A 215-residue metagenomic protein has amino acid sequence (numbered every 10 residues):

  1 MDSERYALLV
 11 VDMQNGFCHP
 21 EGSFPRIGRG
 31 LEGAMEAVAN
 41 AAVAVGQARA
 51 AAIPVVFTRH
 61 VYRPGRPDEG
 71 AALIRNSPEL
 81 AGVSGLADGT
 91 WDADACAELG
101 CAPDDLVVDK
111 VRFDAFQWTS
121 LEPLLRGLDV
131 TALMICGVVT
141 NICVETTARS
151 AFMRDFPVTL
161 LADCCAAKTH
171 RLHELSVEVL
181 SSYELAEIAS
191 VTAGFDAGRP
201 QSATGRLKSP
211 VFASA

Functional and structural regions predicted by a protein language model:
M1-A7, V43-A51, D68-E69, N76-A215: Active-site-adjacent betaalpha module
E4, G22-A48, A52-F57: A short alpha/beta connector and helix-capping loop motif
L9-M13: N-terminal nucleotide-binding beta1-loop-alpha1 segment
Q14-H19: Short acidic, Gly/Ser-rich segments with clustered Asp/Glu that frequently serve as metal-coordination loops in enzyme
P20-E21, D68: Short, solvent-exposed loop/turn and secondary-structure capping segments
G22-R29, L73-A81: Short glycine/proline- and charge-enriched loop/turn segments that cap or connect secondary-structure elements
T58-V61, V138: Short, well-ordered beta-to-alpha junction loops that form the rim of enzyme active sites and present histidine/acidic
